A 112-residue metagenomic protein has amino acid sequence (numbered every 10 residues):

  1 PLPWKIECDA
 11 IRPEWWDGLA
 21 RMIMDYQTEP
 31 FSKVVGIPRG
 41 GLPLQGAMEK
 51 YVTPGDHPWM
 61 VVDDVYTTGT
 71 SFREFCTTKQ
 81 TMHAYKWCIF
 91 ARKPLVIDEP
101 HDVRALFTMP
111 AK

Functional and structural regions predicted by a protein language model:
P1-K112: PRPP-associated nucleotide enzymes
